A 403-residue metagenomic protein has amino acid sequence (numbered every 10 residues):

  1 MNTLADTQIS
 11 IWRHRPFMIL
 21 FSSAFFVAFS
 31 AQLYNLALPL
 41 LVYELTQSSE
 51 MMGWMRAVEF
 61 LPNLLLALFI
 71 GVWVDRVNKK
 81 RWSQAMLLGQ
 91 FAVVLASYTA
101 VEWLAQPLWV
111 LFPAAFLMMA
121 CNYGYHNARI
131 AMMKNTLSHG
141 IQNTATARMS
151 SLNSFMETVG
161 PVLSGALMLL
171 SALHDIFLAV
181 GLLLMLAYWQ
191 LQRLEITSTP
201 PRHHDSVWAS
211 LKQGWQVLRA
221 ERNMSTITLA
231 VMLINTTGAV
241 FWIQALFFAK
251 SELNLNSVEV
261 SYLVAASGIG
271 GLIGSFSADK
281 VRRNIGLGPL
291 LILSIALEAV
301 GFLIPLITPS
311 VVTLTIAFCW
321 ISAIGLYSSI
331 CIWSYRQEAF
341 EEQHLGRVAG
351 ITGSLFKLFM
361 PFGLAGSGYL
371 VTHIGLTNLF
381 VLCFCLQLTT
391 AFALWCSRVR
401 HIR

Functional and structural regions predicted by a protein language model:
N2-F17, I196-T228: Juxtamembrane intracellular "pre-TM" segments in multi-pass secondary transporters
F17-L20, L36, M51-G53, W82-S83 (+7 more regions): Alpha-helical transmembrane segments and their helix-entry boundary regions
M18-N35, V58-V72, N78-Q90, V110-M168 (+5 more regions): Substrate-agnostic recognition of the 12-TM MFS/MFS-like secondary transporter fold
Y34-A37, T46-R56, A147, S257-V264 (+1 more regions): Small-residue hotspots at the loop-to-helix junctions and early N-terminal turns of transmembrane alpha-helices
L36-A37, S171-L178, Q216-I273: A single, central transmembrane helix in multi-pass transporters
L40-L45, Y98-W103, V159-A179, S251-E252 (+1 more regions): Transmembrane alpha-helix termini and helix-breaking/packing motifs in multi-pass membrane transporters
L65-F69, R76, K80-W82, M86-F91 (+6 more regions): C-terminal transmembrane bundle of multi-pass solute transporters/carriers
L104, A131, N135, F177 (+2 more regions): Helix-loop junctions on the cytosolic side of multi-pass membrane transporters, especially the intracellular loop
